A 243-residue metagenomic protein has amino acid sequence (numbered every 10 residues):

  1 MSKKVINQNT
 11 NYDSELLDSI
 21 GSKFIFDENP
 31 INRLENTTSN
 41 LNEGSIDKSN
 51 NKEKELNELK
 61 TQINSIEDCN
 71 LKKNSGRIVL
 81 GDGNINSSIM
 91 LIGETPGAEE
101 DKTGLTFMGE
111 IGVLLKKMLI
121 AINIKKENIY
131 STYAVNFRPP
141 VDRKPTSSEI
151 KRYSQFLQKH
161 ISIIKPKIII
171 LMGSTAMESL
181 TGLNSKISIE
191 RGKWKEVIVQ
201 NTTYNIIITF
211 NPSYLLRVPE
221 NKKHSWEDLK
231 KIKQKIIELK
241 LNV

Functional and structural regions predicted by a protein language model:
S2-K3, Y12-V243: A polyanion-binding, active-site-adjacent surface
I6-Q8: Intrinsically disordered, low-complexity regions enriched in serine/threonine
